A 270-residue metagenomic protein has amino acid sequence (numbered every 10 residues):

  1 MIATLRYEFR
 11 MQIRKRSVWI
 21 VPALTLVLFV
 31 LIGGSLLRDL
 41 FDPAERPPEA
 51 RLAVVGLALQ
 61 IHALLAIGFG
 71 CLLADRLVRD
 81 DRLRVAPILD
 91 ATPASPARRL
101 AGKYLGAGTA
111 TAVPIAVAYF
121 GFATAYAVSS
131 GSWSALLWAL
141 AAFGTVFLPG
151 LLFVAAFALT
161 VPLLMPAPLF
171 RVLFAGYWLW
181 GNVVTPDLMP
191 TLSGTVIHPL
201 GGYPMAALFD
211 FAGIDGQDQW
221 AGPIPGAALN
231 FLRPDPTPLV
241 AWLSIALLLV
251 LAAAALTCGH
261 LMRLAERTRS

Functional and structural regions predicted by a protein language model:
M1-R6, L77-A86, F153-S193: Cytoplasmic juxtamembrane interface segments
M1-T25, E266-R269: Aromatic- and glycine-rich beta-strand/loop motifs that create alpha-glucan
V21-A23, A101-G102, L173: Hydrophobic core positions of alpha-helical segments in small-molecule transporters and transporter systems
L24-L28, G106, G176-G181: Transmembrane alpha-helical core residues of multi-pass small-molecule transporters, especially secondary transporters
V27-D75, A101-L169: Secretory targeting signals
R38-A44, P48, V172-S270: Terminal transmembrane helical anchor/hairpin motif
I67-D81, V154-P168, V240-E266: Transmembrane alpha-helical segments in integral membrane proteins
I88-A97: Short helix-to-coil transition segments within interhelical loops that connect adjacent transmembrane helices
